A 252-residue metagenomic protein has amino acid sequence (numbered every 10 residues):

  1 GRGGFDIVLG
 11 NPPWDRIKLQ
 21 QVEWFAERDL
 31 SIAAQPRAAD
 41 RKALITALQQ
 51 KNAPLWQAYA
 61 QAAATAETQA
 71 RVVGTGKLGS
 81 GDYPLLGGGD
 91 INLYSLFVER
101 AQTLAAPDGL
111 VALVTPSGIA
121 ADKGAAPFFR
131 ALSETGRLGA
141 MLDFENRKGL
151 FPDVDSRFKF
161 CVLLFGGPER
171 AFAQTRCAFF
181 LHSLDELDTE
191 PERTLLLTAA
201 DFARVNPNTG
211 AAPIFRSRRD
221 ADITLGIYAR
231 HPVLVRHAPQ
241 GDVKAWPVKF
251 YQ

Functional and structural regions predicted by a protein language model:
G1-I7, P12-P84, L104-A106, G139-L142 (+1 more regions): Polynucleotide-recognition surfaces of large bacterial nucleic-acid defense/processing enzymes
L86-V98: Phosphate/oxyanion-binding active-site loops and adjacent basic polyanion-contact surfaces
F97, A121-F128: Class I S-adenosyl-L-methionine
F97-A105: Phosphate/ATP-binding catalytic cores across multiple sugar-kinase/actin-like superfamilies, primarily ASKHA
G109: Glycine-centered, small-residue-biased loops immediately flanking beta-strands in adenine/cofactor-binding cores
T115-A121, R147-K148: Conserved short loop/turn motifs at secondary-structure junctions
F129-G136: Short, surface-exposed basic-aromatic patches at helix termini and helix-loop junctions that form
